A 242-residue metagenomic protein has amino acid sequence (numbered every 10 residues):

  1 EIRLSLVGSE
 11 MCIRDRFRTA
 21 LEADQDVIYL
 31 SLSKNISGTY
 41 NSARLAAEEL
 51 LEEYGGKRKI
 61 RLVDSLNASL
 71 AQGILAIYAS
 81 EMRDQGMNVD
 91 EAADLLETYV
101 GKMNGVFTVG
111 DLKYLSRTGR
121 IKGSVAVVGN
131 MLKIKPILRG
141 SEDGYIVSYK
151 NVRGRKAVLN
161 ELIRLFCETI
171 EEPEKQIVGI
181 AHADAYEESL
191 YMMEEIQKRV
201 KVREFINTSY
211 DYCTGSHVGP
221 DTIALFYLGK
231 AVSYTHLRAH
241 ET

Functional and structural regions predicted by a protein language model:
E1-G8, I13, H236-E241: Single conserved hydrophobic/aromatic residue that forms the stacking wall/gate of nucleotide- or nucleobase-binding
L6, E22, E172-P173: Short, flexible coil/linker segments at domain boundaries that flank nucleotide/cofactor-interacting
E10-A20, L45-E49: Short, charged beta->alpha transition segments
R14-Y40: N-terminal glycine-rich phosphate/adenylate-binding segment common to multiple enzyme folds
I28-S31, I60-D64: Short acidic, glycine/Ser/Thr-rich loop/turn "cap" segments at secondary-structure junctions
I36-T39, R44-E48, G55, K59-R61 (+1 more regions): Mixed-charge interfacial surface used for oligomerization/domain docking and macromolecular partner engagement
